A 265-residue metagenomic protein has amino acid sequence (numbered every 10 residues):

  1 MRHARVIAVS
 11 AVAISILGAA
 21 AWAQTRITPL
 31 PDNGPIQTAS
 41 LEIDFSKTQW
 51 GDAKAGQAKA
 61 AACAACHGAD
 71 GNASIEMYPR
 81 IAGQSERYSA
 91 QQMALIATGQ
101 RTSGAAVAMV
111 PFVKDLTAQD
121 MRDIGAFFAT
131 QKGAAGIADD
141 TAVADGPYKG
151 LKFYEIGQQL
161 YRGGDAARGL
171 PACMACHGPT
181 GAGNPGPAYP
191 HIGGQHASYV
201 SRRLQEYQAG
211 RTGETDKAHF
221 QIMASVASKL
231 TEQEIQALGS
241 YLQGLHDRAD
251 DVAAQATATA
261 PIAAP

Functional and structural regions predicted by a protein language model:
M1-T48, A94, G244-P265: N-terminal export/targeting leaders of redox proteins
Q24-R26, S74-R80, I96-K132, G136-D145 (+5 more regions): Axial heme c-ligation environment in periplasmic c-type cytochrome domains
T28-A60, S74-I75, D139-A167, P265: Electrostatic cytochrome c docking/interface patches
Q37-G99, A106: The feature marks the first
K59-A62, D70, S85, D120 (+4 more regions): Short pre-active-site segment immediately N-terminal to redox-active cysteine/selenocysteine motifs in thiol-based
C63-D70, I124, G157, L170-G181 (+2 more regions): The canonical Cys-X-X-Cys-His
K152-H191: Conserved small-residue-rich
R203-E206: Consensus positions within tandem repeat domains that build extended binding/scaffold surfaces
